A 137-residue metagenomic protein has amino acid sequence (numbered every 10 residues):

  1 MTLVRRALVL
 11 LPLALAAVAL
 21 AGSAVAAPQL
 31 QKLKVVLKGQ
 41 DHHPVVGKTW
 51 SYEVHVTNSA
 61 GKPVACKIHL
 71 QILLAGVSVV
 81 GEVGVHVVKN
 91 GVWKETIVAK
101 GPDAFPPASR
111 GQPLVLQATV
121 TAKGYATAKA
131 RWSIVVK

Functional and structural regions predicted by a protein language model:
L10-A19: Bacterial N-terminal signal peptides
G22-K34: Proline/serine/threonine-rich low-complexity linkers at boundaries of modular beta-sandwich domains
G39-P44: Short beta-strand segments of immunoglobulin-like
V45-A60: Beta-strand-rich structural segments
T57-G81, Q112-L114: Short flexible loop/turn segments that cap and initiate beta-strands
K89-D103: Aromatic sugar-binding surface patches on proteins that engage polysaccharides or sugar-phosphate polymers
D103-L114: Short glycine/proline/serine/threonine-rich loop/turn segments at secondary-structure transition edges
G124-K137: Short beta-strand elements
